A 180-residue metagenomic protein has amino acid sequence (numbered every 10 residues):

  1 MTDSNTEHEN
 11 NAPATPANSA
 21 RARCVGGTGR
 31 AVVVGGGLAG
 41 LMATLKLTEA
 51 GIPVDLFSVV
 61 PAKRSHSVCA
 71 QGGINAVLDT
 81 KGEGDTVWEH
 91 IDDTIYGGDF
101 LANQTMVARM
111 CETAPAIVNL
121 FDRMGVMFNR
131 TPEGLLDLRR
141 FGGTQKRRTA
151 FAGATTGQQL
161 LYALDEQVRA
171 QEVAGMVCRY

Functional and structural regions predicted by a protein language model:
D3-P13, N18-R23, T28, V59-Y180: Conserved N-terminal/central alpha/beta ligand/cofactor-binding core
R30-L56: N-terminal Rossmann-like FAD-binding beta1-loop-alpha1 element of flavoenzymes
